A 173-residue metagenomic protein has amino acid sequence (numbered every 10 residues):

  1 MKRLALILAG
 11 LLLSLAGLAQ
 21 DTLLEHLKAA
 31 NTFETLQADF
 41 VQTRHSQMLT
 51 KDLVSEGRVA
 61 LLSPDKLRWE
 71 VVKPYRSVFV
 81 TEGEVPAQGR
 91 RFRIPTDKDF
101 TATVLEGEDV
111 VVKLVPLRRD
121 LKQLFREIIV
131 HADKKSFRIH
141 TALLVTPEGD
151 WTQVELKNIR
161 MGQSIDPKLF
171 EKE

Functional and structural regions predicted by a protein language model:
A5-S14: Bacterial N-terminal signal peptides
L15, A19-D52, K172: N-terminal leader/targeting segments and the immediate start of mature chains
V41-H45, E70-V72, V115-L117, L144-P147: A generic structural motif
Q42-R44, L61-S63, K134: Beta-strand elements of well-folded, non-transmembrane domains
S46-M48, K66-R68, Y75-S77, R119-K122 (+2 more regions): Short beta-strands and strand-coil junctions in structured, solvent-facing domains, enriched
D52-D99, T152, N158: An acidic-aromatic
F92-F100, L105-E173: Gly/Pro-enriched, hydrophobic low-complexity segments that function as extracytoplasmic propeptides/linkers
